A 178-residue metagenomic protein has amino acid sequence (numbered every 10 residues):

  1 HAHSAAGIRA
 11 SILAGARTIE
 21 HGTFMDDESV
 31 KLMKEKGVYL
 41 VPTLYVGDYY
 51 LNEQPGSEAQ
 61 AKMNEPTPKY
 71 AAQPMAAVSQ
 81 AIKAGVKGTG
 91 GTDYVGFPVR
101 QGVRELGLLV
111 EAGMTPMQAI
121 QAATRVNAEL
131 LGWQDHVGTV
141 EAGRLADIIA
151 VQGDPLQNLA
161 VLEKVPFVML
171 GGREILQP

Functional and structural regions predicted by a protein language model:
H1-A72, G96, T115, A128-L131 (+2 more regions): Active-site core of metal-dependent hydrolases
I12-L13, E58, K62, P68-P155: His/Asp/Glu-enriched, well-ordered alpha-helical/loop segment that forms or immediately abuts the divalent-metal
G15, E35-K36, A84-G85, L162-V165: Structured helix-beta-strand junction loops
G102-V103, V161-E163: Short amphipathic alpha-helical segments
P155-V161: Short, Lys/Arg- and Gly-enriched loop/turn segments at beta-strand edges
V168: Short aromatic-centered micro-motifs
